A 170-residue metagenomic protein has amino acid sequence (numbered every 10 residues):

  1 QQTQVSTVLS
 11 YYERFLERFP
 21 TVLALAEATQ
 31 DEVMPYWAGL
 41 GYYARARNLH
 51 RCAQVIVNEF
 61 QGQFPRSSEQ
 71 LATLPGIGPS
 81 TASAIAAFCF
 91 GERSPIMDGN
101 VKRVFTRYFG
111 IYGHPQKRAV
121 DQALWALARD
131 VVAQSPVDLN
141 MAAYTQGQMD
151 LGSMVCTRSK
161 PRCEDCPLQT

Functional and structural regions predicted by a protein language model:
Q1-L168: Catalytic cores of DNA base-excision repair glycosylases
